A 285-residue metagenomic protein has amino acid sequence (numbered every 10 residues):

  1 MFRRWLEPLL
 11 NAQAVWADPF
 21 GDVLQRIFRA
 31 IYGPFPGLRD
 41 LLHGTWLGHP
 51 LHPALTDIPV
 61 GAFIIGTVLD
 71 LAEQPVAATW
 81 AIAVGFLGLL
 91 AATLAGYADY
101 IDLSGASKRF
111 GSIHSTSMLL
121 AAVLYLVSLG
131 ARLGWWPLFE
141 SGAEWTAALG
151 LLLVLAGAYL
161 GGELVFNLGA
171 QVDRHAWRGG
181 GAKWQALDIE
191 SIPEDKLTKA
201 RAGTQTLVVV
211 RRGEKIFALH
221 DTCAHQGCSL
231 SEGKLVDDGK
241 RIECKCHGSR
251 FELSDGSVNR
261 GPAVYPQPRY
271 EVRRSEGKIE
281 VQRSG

Functional and structural regions predicted by a protein language model:
W16-F35: Short, charged cytosolic
F28, A54-D70, V76-A98, I113-A131 (+1 more regions): Hydrophobic cores of alpha-helical transmembrane segments in multi-pass integral membrane proteins
L38-V60: Membrane interfacial helix-start motif at the N-side
L42-G44, L94-A106: C-terminal ends of transmembrane helices
A106-H114, F139-T146: Non-cytosolic membrane-interface motifs at loop->transmembrane helix junctions
V127-E144: Membrane-helix boundary connector in multi-pass membrane proteins
G162-E190: Canonical alpha-helical transmembrane segment with a positive-inside/aromatic-interface signature
E194-G285: Rieske [2Fe-2S] iron-sulfur-binding domain
